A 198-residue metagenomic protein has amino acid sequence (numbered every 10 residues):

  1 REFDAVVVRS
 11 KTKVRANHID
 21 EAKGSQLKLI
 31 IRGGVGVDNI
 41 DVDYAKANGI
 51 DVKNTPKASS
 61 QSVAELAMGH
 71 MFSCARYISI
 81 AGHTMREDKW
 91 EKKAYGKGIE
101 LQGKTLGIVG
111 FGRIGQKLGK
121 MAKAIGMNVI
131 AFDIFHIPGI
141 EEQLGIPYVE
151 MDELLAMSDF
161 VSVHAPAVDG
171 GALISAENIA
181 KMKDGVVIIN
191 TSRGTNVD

Functional and structural regions predicted by a protein language model:
R1-V52, S175: An N-terminal-biased, well-structured beta-alpha scaffold segment characteristic of Rossmann-like dinucleotide-binding
R9, G33-G34, G49-Q61, M151-D152 (+1 more regions): Short beta->alpha connector loops at strand-helix junctions that form conserved, small/polar/Pro-enriched
V14-N17, I134-D198: Rossmann-like adenosine-cofactor binding region
L27, Q102-T105, A176, G185: Phosphate-coordination loops involved in phosphoryl transfer and adenosine-cofactor binding
N48, P56-T105, K120, A124: Phosphate-binding beta-alpha-beta segment of Rossmann-like dinucleotide-binding domains, i.e., the NAD(P)
F111-G112: Glycine-rich Rossmann-fold phosphate-binding loop(s) that bind the pyrophosphate of adenine dinucleotide cofactors
G115-Q116: N-terminal Rossmann-fold NAD(P) dinucleotide-binding loop
V129-A131: Short beta-strand "acidic-cap" motif of Rossmann-like dinucleotide-binding folds
